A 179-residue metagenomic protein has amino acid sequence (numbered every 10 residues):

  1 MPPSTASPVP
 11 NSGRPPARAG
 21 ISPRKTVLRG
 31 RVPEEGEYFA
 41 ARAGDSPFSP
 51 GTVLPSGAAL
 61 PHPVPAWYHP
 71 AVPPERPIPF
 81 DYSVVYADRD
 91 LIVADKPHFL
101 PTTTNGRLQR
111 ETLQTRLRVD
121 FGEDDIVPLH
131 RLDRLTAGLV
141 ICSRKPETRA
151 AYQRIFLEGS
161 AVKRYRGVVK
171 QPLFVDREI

Functional and structural regions predicted by a protein language model:
M1-I179: RNA pseudouridine synthases
